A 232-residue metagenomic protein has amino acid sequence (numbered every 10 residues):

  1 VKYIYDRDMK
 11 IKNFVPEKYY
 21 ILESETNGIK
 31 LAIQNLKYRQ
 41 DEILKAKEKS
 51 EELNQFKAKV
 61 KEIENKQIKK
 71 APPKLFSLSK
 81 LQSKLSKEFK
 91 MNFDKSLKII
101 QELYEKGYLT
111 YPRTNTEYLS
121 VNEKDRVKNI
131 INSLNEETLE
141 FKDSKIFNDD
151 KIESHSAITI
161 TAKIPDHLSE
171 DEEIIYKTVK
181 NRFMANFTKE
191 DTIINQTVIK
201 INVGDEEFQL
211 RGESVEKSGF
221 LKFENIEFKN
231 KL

Functional and structural regions predicted by a protein language model:
V1-Q55, K61, I152-E206, S214: Phosphate-backbone binding and catalysis cores of DNA-processing enzymes
Q34-L36, K128-N129, S133-L134, S218: Conserved helicase C-terminal RecA-like lobe
A46-I174, F187, F223-L232: Structured DNA-binding interfaces in DNA transaction proteins
E206-K231: Polybasic, glycine- and aromatic-enriched phosphate-binding surface used to engage nucleic acids
